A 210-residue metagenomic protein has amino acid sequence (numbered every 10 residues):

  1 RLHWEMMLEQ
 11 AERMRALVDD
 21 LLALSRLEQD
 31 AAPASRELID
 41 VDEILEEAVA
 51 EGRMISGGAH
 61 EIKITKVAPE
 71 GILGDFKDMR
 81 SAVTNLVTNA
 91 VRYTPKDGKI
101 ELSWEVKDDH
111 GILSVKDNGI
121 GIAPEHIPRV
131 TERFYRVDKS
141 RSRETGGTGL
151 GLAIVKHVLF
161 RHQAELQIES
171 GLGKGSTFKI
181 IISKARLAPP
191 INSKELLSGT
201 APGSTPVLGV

Functional and structural regions predicted by a protein language model:
M6-M14: Short alpha-helical segment of the dimerization/phosphotransfer core of two-component systems
S35-A50, W104: A conserved beta-strand-to-alpha-helix junction within the catalytic ATP-binding
S35-L38, A59-G71, K77, K107: Conserved catalytic submotifs in the C-terminal HATPase_c
V41, G121-E132: Short helix N-cap motif at coil->helix boundaries in the Bergerat
A90-V91: Short helix-loop "hinge" at the ATP-lid/N-box region of the Bergerat-fold HATPase_c
D97-D109: Short beta-strand/loop element within the Bergerat-fold HATPase_c
